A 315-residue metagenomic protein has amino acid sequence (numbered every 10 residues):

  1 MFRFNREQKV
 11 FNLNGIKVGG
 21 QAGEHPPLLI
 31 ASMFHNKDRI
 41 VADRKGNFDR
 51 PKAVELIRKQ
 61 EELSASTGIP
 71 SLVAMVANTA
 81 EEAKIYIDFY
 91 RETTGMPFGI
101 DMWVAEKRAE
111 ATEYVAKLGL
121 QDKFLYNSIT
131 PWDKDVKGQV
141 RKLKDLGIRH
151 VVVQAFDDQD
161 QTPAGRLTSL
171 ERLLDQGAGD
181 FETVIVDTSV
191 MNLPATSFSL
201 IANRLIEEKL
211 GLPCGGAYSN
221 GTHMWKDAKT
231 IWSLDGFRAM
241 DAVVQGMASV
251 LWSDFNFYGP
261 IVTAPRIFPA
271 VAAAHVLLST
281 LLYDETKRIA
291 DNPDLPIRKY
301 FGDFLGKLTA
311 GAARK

Functional and structural regions predicted by a protein language model:
M1-R6, S71, F98, D187 (+1 more regions): N-terminal start-of-chain detector that recognizes signal peptides and the immediate post-cleavage beginning
F2-F4, F11, F34, F48 (+10 more regions): Phenylalanine-focused residue identity feature
F2-G19, I30, H35-N36, P260-V262 (+1 more regions): Extended, intrinsically disordered, low-complexity segments
N5, N12-N14, N36, N47 (+7 more regions): Detector for Asparagine
K9-G165: Active-site beta->alpha loop and helix N-cap motifs at the rims of alpha/beta catalytic domains
V41, S64-S71, E92-T93, D180 (+6 more regions): Generic alpha-helix detector with strongest preference for long hydrophobic helices that associate with membranes
Q139-Y283: Catalytic alpha/beta core domains of metabolic enzymes, predominantly
